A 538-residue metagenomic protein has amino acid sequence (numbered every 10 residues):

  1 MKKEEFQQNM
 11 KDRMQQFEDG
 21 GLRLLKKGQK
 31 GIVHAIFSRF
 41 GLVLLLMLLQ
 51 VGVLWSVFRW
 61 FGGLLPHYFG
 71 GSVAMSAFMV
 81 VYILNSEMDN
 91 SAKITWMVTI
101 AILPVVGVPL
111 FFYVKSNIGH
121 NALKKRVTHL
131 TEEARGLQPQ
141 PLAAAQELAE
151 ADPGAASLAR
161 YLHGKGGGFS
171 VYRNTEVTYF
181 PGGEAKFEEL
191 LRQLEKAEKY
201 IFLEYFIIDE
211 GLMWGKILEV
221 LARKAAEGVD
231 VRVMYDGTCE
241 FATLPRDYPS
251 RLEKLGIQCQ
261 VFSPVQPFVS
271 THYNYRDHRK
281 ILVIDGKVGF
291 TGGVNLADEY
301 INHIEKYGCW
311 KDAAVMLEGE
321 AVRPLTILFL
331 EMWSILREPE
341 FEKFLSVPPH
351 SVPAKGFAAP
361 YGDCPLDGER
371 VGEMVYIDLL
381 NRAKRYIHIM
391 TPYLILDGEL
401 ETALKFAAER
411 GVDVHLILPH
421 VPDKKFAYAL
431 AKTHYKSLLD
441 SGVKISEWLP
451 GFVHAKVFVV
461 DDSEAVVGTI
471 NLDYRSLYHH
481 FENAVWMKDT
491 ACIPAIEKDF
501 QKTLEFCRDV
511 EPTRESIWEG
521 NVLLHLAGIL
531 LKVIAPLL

Functional and structural regions predicted by a protein language model:
M1-M374, D378, R382, P422 (+5 more regions): N-terminal localization/anchoring segments of enzymes in phospholipid and broader phosphate metabolism
Y273, V352, L379, F406 (+5 more regions): Replace "in large, NTP-powered and nucleic-acid-processing enzymes" with "in large, NTP-powered factors and other
D363, M390-T391, W448, V467-G468: Thr-Gly-centered strand-to-loop micro-motif
D367, Y393-I395, V421-A429, I445-W448 (+2 more regions): Short, contiguous acidic/charged loop-to-helix segments that flank catalytic cores in large enzymes
N381, T402-K405, K432-K436: Internal, well-ordered alpha-helical scaffold/interface segments that support domain packing or protein-protein contacts
Y393-H415, P419, K424: Helical hairpin unit composed of two closely spaced alpha helices linked by a short loop
H415-V460: A beta-strand-loop signature enriched in Asp, Gly, Thr, and Trp that corresponds to the sialidase/neuraminidase Asp-box
